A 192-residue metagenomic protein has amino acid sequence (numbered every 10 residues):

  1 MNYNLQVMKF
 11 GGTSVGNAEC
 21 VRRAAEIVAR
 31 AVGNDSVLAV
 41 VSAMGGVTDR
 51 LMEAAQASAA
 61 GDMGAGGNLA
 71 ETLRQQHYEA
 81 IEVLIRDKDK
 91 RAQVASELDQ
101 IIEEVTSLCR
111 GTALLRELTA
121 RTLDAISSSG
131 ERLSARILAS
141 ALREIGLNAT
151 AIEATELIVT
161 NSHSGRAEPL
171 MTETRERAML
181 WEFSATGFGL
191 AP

Functional and structural regions predicted by a protein language model:
M1-P192: Nucleotide/pyrophosphate-binding catalytic subdomain
